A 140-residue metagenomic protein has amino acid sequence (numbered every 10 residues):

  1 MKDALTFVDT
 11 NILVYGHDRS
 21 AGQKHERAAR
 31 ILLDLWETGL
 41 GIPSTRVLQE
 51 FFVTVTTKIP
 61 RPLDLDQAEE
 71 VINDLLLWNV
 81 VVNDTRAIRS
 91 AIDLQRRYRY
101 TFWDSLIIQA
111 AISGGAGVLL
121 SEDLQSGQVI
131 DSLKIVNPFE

Functional and structural regions predicted by a protein language model:
M1-K2, I108-E140: Acidic, PIN/NYN-like endoribonuclease modules and their adjacent C-terminal/linker elements
M1-P43, K58-D66: Short, well-structured N-terminal submotif of metal-dependent ribonuclease cores
G16, D34-T38, T54-K58, D74-N79 (+1 more regions): Alpha-helix C-capping/helix-to-loop hinge sites
L40, N79-V81, K134: Conserved beta-strand segments of alpha/beta enzyme cores
P43-T45, L120: Short beta-strand segments at enzyme active-site cores
T45-Q49, E69-R97: Acidic catalytic patch
